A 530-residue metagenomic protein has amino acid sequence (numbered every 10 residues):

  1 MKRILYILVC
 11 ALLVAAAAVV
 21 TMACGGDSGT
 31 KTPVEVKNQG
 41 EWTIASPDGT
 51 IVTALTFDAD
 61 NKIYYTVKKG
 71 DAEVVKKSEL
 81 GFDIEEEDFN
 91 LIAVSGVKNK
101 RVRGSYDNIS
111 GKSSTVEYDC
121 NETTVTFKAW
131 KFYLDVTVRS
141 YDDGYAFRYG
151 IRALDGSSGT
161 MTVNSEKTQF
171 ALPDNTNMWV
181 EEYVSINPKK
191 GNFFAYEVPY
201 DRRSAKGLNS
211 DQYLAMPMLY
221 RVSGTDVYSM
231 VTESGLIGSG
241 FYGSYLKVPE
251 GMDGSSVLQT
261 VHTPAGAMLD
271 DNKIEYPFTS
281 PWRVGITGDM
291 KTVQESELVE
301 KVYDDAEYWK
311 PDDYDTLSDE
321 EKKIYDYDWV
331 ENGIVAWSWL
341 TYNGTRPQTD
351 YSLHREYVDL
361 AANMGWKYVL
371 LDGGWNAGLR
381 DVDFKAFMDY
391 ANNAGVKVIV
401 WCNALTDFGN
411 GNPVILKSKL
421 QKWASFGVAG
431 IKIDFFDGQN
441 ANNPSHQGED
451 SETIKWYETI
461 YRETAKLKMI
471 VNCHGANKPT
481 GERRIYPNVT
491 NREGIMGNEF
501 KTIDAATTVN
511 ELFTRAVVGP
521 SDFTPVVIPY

Functional and structural regions predicted by a protein language model:
M1-I7: Positively charged n-region of N-terminal signal peptides that target proteins for export
V9-A18: Hydrophobic helical h-region of N-terminal Sec-dependent signal peptides in bacterial secretory/periplasmic proteins
V20-A23: C-terminal motif of bacterial Sec signal peptides marking the signal peptidase cleavage site
G26-K310: N-terminal accessory beta-strand-rich subdomains and adjacent acidic, glycine-rich linkers that precede catalytic cores
A129, S140-D142, D174, G288 (+5 more regions): Short, flexible loop/turn elements at secondary-structure junctions
Y149, A361, V471: Conserved, mostly hydrophobic/aromatic
E275-L360, M364, Y368: An acidic-aromatic substrate-binding cleft motif
G373-Y530: Aromatic- and carboxylate-enriched substrate-binding clefts and catalytic-loop regions of carbohydrate-active enzymes
